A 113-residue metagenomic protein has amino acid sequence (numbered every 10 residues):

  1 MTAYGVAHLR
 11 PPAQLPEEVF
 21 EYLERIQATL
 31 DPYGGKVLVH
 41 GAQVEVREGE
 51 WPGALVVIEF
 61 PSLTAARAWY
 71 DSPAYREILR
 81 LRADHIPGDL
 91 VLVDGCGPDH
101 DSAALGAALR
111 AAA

Functional and structural regions predicted by a protein language model:
M1-A54, P61-A68, D94-A113: Short S/T/G/P-rich N-terminal loop/turn motif that feeds into the first structured element of a domain
R67-P98: A contiguous, mid-protein "functional segment" used to position or interact with cofactors/ions or partner subunits
